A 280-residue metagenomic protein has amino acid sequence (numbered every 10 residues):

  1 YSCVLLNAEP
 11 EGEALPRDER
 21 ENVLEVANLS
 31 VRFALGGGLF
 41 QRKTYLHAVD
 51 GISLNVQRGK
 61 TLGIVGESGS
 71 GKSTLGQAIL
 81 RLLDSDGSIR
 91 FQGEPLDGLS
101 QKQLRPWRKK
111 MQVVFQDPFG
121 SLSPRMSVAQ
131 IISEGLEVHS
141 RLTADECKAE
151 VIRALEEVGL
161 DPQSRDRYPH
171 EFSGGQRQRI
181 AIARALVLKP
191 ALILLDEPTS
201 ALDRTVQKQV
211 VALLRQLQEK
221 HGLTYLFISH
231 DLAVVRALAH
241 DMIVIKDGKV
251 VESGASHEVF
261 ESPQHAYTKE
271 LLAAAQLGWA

Functional and structural regions predicted by a protein language model:
G38-K43, L96-Q112, V138, E258-P263: ABC ATPase NBD coupling module
G87-P95: Conserved ABC transporter NBD signature motif
P95, E146-Q163, L272-A273: Conserved ABC ATPase "signature" region
Y168-F172, Q176: Conserved ABC ATPase signature
V187-A191: A short, proline-enriched helix->beta-strand linker immediately N-terminal to the Walker B motif in ABC-type P-loop
V235-A237: A short, surface-exposed alpha-helical micro-motif characterized by mixed small hydrophobic and charged/polar residues
V250-G254, S262: ABC ATPase "signature
